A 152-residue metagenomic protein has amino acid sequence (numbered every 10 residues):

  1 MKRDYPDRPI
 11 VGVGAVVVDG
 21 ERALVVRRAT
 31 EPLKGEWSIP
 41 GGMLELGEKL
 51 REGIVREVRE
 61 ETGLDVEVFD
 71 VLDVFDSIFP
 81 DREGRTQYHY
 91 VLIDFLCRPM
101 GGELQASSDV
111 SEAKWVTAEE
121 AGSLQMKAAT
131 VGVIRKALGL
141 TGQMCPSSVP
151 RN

Functional and structural regions predicted by a protein language model:
M1-G14, R85: Acidic, metal-coordinating catalytic segment for phosphate/diphosphate chemistry, firing primarily on the Nudix
V11-V13, E21, V91-I93, S111: Change "...and in nucleic-acid phosphodiester-cleaving endonucleases..." to "...and in nucleic-acid processing enzymes
A15, V71, F95-C97: A structural signal for short, well-ordered beta-strand segments
R22-E60: Conserved Nudix-box catalytic region and its N-terminal flanking loop in Nudix hydrolases and closely related
D65-V74: A short coil-to-beta-strand element that immediately follows conserved catalytic motifs
D76-E103: Active-site-adjacent beta-strand/loop module that shapes the phosphate/pyrophosphate-binding cleft
D94, Q105-A137: NUDIX/MutT-family hydrolases
V131-N152: Charged phosphate-binding loop/patch that engages nucleotide di/tri-phosphates or the phosphate backbone of nucleic
